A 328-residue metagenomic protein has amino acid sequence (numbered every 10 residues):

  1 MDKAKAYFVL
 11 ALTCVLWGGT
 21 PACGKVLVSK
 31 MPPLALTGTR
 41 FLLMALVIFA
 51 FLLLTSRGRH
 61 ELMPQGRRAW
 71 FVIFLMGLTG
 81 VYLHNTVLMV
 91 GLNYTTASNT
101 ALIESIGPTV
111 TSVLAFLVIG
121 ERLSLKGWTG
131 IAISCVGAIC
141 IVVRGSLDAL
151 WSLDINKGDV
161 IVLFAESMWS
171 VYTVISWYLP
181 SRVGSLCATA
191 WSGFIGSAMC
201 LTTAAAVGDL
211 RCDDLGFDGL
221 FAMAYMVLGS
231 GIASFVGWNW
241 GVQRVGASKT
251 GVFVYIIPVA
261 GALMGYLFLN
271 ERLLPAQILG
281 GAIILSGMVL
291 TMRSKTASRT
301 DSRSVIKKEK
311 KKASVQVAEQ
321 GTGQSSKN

Functional and structural regions predicted by a protein language model:
M1-G38, W151-Y178, M199, K311-N328: Glycine-/small-residue-enriched transmembrane alpha-helix faces in small-molecule transporters and effluxers
A4-V9, A35-L54, L75, W128-C140 (+2 more regions): Hydrophobic alpha-helical transmembrane segments of multi-pass integral membrane proteins, especially transporters
T13-C14, T37-T39, N85, N99-I106 (+2 more regions): Helix-helix packing/entry segments at the starts of transmembrane helices
L16, T20-P21, F49-E104, C140 (+1 more regions): Specific transmembrane alpha-helical segments of multi-pass solute transporters/efflux pumps, especially DMT/EamA
G18, A22, G77-L78, Y82 (+7 more regions): Hydrophobic/small/kink-forming positions within alpha-helical transmembrane segments of polytopic membrane proteins
T20, L43-V47, I103-L117, A132 (+4 more regions): Alpha-helical transmembrane segments of compact multi-pass small-molecule transporters, enriched in specific families
L27, L36, R40, G91 (+8 more regions): Hydrophobic/aromatic residues within transmembrane alpha-helices of multi-pass small-molecule transporters
I48, L114, L123-G145, C200 (+3 more regions): Hydrophobic transmembrane alpha-helices of multi-pass small-molecule transport proteins
